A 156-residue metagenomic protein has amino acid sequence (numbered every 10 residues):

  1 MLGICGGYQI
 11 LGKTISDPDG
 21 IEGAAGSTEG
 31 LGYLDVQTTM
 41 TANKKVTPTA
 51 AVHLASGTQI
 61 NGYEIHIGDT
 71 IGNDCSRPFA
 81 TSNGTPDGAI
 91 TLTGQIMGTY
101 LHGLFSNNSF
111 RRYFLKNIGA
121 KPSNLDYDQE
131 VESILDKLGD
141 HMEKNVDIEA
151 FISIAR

Functional and structural regions predicted by a protein language model:
M1-N61: Cysteine-nucleophile active-site neighborhood
G3, E64, Y100: Generic enzyme active-site microenvironment
G7-Q9, I15, T38-T39, H66-G72 (+1 more regions): Short, glycine-/Ser/Thr-/acidic-enriched flexible segments
I10, Y33, E64, Y113 (+1 more regions): Alpha-helical scaffold segments in soluble metabolic enzymes
G20-G23, A50-L54, T81-T85, K116-A120: Short, low-complexity, polar/charged sequence segments that are solvent-exposed and flexible
K44, D74-R77, S109-Y113: Short conserved micro-motifs at the rims of enzyme active sites and ligand-binding pockets
V52-G94: Catalytic beta-strand/loop cores that center a nucleophilic Ser/Cys/Thr and support acyl-enzyme chemistry
P86-R156: Acyltransferase
